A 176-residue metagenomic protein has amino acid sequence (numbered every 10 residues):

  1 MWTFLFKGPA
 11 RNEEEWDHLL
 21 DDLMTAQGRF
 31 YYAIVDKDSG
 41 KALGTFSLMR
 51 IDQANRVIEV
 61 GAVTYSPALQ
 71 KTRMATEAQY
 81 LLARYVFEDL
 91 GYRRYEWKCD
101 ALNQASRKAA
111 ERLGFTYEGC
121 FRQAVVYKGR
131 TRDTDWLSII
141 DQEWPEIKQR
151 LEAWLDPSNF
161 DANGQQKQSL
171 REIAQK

Functional and structural regions predicted by a protein language model:
M1-T72, Y85, D89, R130-P145 (+1 more regions): GNAT-family acyltransferases
A75: Glycine-rich acyl-CoA binding loop
L82: Flexible ATP-lid and adjacent glycine-rich G1/G2 motifs of the Bergerat
E88-K98: Conserved GNAT acetyl-CoA-binding A-motif
W97-R107: Conserved beta-strand-loop-alpha-helix junction that forms the acyl-donor binding cleft
A109-A110, L137: Conserved active-site tyrosine of GNAT-family acetyltransferases
T116-R130: Conserved catalytic-core motifs of GNAT/GCN5-like acyltransferases
